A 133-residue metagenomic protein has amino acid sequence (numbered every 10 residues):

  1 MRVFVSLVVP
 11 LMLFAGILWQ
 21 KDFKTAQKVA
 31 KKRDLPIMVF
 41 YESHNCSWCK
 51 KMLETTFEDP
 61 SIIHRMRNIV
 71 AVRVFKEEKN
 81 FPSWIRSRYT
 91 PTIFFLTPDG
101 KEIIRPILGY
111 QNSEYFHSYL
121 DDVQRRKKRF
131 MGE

Functional and structural regions predicted by a protein language model:
V3-F14: Sec-dependent N-terminal signal peptides
I17-K21, Y41, I62-N80: Thiol-based oxidoreductase modules, predominantly thioredoxin-like and allied folds used for disulfide exchange
W19-L35, M66: A short beta-strand-turn-helix
R33-H44: Short active-site neighborhood of thiol/selenol oxidoreductases, capturing the structured segment around
H44-S47, T55-T56, K76-N80, G100-E102 (+1 more regions): Solvent-exposed loop/turn segments at secondary-structure junctions within structured extracellular/periplasmic domains
S47-K50, F94: Cys/His/Pro-rich metal-binding microdomains
C49-R65: Typically the conserved alpha-helix immediately C-terminal to a functionally engaged Cys/Sec in thioredoxin-like
R88-G132: Non-catalytic, surface beta->alpha helical segment in thiol-disulfide oxidoreductase systems
